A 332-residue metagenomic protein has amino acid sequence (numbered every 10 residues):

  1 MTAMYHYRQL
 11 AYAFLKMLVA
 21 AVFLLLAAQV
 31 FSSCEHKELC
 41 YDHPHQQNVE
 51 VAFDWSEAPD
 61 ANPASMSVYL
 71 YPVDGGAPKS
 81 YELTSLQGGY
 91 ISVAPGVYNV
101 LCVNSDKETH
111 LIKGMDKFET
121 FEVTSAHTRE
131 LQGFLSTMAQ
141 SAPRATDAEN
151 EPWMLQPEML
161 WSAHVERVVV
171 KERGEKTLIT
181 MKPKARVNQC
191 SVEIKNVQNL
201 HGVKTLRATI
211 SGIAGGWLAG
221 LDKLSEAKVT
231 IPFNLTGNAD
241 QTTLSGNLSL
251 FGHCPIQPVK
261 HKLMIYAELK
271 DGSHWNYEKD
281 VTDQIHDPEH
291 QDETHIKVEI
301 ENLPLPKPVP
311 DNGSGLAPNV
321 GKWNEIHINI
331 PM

Functional and structural regions predicted by a protein language model:
M1-A13: N-terminal secretory signal peptides that target proteins for export/translocation
Y5, L24-E57, E325-M332: Bacterial Sec-dependent N-terminal signal peptides
F14-L26: Sec-dependent signal peptide hydrophobic core
A52-P63, E193-H201: Structural motif
M66-M115, V123, K204-P288: Tryptophan-paired
K79-K184: Short, low-hydrophobicity acidic/polar segments
A148-D240: A sequence/structural signal for flexible, mid-protein segments enriched in small/helix-disrupting residues
I256-M332: Hydrophilic extracytoplasmic domains
